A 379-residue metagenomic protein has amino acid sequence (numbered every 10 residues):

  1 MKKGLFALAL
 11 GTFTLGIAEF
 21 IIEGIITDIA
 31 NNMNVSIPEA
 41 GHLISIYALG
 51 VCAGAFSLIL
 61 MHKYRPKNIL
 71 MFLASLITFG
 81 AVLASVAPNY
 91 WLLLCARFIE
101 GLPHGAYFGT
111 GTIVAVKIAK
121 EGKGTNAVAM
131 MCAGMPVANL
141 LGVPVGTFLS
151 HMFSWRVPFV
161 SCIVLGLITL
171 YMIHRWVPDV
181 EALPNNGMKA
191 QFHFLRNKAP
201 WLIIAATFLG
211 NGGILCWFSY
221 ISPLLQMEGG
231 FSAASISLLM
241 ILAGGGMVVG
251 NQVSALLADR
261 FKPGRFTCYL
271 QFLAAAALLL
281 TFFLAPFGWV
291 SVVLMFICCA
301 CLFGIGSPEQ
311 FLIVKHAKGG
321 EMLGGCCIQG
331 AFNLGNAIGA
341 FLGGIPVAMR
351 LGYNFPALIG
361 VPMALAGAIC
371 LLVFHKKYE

Functional and structural regions predicted by a protein language model:
N34, V86-L92, G230, L284-P286: Helix-breaking motifs and short loop linkers at transmembrane-helix boundaries and internal kinks in secondary membrane
A53-W91: Conserved MFS/SLC helix-loop-helix module at the cytosolic interface between two early adjacent transmembrane helices
G54-P66, G250-K262, V347-A348: Helix-to-loop junctions at the C-terminal end of transmembrane segments in multipass secondary transporters
G80, W91-E100, W289-I297: Paired small-residue
A96-G134: Cytoplasmic helix-loop-helix junction between adjacent transmembrane helices in 12-TM secondary transporters
E121-G122, N126-R175, Y220, L224: Helix-loop-helix hairpin linking two adjacent transmembrane segments in secondary transporters
G264-E309: C-terminal transmembrane helical hairpin of 12-TM major facilitator-type secondary transporters
H316-G352, G360: A late C-terminal transmembrane helix in Major Facilitator Superfamily
